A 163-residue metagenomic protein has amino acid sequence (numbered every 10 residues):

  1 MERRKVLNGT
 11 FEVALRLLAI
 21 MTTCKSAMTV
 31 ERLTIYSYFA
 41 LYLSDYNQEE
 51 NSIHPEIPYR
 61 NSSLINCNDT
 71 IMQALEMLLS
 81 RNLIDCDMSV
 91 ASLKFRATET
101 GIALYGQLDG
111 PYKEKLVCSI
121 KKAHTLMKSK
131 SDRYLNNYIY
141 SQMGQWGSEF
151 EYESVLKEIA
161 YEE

Functional and structural regions predicted by a protein language model:
K5-L93: Conserved, aromatic- and glycine-enriched, well-ordered alpha/beta core segments that occur as contiguous structural
Y38, Y42, H54-I57, S92 (+4 more regions): Short, surface-exposed, charged/polar-biased interaction segments
L64-I65, G106-Q107, S129: Short alpha-helix boundary/capping motifs
M72-N82, S92-A103, S131-Q145: Short, highly charged low-complexity linear segments
C86-H124: Accessory beta->alpha helical hairpin/"wing" motif in late/C-terminal subdomains of nucleic-acid enzymes
G110-E163: Exposed, interaction-prone assembly regions rather than primary DNA-binding/catalytic cores
